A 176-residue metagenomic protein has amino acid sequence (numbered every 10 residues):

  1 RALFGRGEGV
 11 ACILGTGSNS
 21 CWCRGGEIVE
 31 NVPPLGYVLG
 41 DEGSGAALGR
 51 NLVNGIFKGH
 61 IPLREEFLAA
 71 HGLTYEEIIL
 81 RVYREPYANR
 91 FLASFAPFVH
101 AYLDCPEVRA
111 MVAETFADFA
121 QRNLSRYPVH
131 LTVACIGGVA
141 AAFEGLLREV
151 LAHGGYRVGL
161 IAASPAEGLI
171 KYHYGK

Functional and structural regions predicted by a protein language model:
R1-E66: Phosphate-binding/catalytic loop of phosphoryl-transfer enzymes
F4-V10, V53-K176: ATP-binding/phosphotransfer module of carbohydrate and carboxylate kinases, centering on a glycine-rich
